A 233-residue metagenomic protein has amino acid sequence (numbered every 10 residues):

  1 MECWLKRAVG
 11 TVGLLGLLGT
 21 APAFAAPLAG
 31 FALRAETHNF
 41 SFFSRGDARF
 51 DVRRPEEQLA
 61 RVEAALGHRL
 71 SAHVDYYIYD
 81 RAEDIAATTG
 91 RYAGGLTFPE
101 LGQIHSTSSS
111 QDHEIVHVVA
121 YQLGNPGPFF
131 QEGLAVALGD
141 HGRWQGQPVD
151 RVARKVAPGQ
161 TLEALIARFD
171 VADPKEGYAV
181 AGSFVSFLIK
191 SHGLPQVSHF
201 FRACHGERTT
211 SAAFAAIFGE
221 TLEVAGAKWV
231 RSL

Functional and structural regions predicted by a protein language model:
G10-G19: Bacterial N-terminal signal peptides
L18-A21, D75, R143, A227: Ubiquitous "structural anchor" signal
A23-A25: Boundary at the C-terminal end of the N-terminal hydrophobic targeting segment
P27-G127, W144, T209-A213: Juxtacatalytic substrate-recognition/specificity segment
T88-T97, L101-S106, Q122-L233: Acidic/His/Gly-enriched intrinsically disordered linker/tail segments that often contain short helix/coil "MoRF-like"
